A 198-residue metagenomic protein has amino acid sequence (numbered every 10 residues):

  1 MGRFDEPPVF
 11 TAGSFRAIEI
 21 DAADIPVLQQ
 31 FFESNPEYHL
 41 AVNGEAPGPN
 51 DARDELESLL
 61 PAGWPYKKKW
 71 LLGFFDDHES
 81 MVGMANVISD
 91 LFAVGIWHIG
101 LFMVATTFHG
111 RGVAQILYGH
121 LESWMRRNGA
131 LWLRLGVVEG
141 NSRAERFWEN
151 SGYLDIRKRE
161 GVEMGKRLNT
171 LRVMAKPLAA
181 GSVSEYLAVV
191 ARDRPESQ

Functional and structural regions predicted by a protein language model:
G2-H109, Y118-H120, W124, P177-Q198: Acetyl-CoA-dependent GNAT
K69, N169-V173: Short hydrophobic/aromatic beta-strand or adjacent loop that forms the aromatic wall/cage of a ligand/substrate-binding
I88, R159-E163: Short, solvent-exposed loop/turn elements at beta->coil junctions and helix N-caps that rim active or binding pockets
M125-G136: Conserved GNAT acetyl-CoA-binding A-motif
L135-E145, V162-R167: Conserved beta-strand-loop-alpha-helix junction that forms the acyl-donor binding cleft
E149-R159: Conserved acetyl-CoA-binding loop of GNAT-fold acetyltransferases
